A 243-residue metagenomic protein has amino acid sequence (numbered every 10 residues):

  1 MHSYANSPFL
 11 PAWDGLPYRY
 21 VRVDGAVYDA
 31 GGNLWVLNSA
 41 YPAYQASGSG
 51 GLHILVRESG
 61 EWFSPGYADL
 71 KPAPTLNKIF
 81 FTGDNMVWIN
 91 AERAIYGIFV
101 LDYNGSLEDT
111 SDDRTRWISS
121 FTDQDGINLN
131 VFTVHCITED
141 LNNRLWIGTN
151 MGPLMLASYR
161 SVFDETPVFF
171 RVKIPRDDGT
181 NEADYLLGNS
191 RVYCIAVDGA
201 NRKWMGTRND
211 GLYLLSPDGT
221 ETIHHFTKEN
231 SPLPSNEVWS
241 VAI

Functional and structural regions predicted by a protein language model:
M1-I243: Carboxylate-rich, polar loop motifs that coordinate divalent cations or form catalytic acidic clusters
